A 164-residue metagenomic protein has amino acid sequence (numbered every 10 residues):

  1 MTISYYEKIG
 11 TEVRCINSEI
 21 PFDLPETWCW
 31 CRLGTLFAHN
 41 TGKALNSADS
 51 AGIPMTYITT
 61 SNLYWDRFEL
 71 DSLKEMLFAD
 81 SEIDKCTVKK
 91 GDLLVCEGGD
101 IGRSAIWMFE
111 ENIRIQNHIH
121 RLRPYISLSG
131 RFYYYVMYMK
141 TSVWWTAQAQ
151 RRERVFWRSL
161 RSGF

Functional and structural regions predicted by a protein language model:
M1-E12: Extended, domain-scale alpha-helical bundle/helix-rich regions
R14-K43: Non-catalytic DNA-recognition/assembly elements of restriction-modification systems
R32-A38, A51-G52, Y64-D71, D84 (+3 more regions): Basic, amphipathic alpha-helical recognition segments used for DNA target recognition
I58, K74-I83: Short alpha-helix capping/helix-loop boundary micro-motifs
